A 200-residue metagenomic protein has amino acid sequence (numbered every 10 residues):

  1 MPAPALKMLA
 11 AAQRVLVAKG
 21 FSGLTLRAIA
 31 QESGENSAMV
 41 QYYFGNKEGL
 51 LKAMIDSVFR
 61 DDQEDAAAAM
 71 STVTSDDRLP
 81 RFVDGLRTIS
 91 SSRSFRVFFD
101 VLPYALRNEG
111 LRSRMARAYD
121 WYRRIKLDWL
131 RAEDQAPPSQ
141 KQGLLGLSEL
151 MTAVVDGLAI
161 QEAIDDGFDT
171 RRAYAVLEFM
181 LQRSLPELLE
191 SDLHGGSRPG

Functional and structural regions predicted by a protein language model:
K7, A11-G49, A53: Helix-turn-helix
A11-A18, D65, V97, V101 (+1 more regions): Solvent-exposed, amphipathic alpha-helical segments
Q41-F44, T88, D100-R107: Short helix-capping/turn signature of helix-turn-helix
G45-G49, M70, T74, L106-G110 (+3 more regions): Residues in soluble alpha-helical coiled-coils and helical-bundle/repeat scaffolds
A53, E64-F95, K141-M151, Y174: Hydrophobic alpha-helical connector segments
D56-D62: Short, basic, alpha-helical segments at the C-terminal edge of helix-turn-helix-like DNA-binding modules
E64, A68, S90-F99, E109-Q135 (+2 more regions): Amphipathic alpha-helical packing segments from all-alpha helical-bundle domains
R123-R131, V154, I160, I164-G200: C-terminal peripheral helix-coil segments that are non-catalytic and often amphipathic
